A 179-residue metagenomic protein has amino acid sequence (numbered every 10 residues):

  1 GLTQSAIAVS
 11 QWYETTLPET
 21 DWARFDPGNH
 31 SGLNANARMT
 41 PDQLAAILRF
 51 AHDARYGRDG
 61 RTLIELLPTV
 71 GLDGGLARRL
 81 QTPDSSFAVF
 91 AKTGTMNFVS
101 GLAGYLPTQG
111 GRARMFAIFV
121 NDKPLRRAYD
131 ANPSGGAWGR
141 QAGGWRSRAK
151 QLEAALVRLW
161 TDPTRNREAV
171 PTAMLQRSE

Functional and structural regions predicted by a protein language model:
G1-L63: A small/polar active-site loop signature that marks catalytic segments
Q11-E19, I47-A54, L66-D73, D122 (+2 more regions): Structured segments of extracytoplasmic/periplasmic soluble domains in secreted or envelope-associated proteins
E14, W138-E179: Short, gly/Ser/Thr-rich active-site loops of penicillin-recognizing serine hydrolases
G28-H30, L66-G71, T93, L106 (+1 more regions): Active-site-proximal beta-strand/loop segments in catalytic clefts of secreted hydrolases
S31-A35, A51-A54, T93-M96, V120-L125: Solvent-exposed loop/turn segments at secondary-structure junctions within structured extracellular/periplasmic domains
D59-G74, P83: Active/binding-pocket-proximal capping segment
R78-G110, A117-N121: Short, Gly/Ser/Thr-enriched beta-strand-loop segments that form substrate-interacting elements of hydrolase/peptidase
L102-A103, R112-D130, G135-R140: Short, well-ordered beta-strand elements
